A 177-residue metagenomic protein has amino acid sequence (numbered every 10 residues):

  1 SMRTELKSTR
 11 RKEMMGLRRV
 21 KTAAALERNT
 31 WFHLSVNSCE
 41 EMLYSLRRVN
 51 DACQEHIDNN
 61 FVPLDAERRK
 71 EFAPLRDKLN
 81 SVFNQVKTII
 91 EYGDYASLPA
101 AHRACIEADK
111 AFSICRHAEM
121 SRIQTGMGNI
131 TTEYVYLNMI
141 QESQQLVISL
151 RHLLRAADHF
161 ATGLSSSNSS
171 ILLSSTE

Functional and structural regions predicted by a protein language model:
S1-E177: Cytosolic, long alpha-helical scaffolding segments
